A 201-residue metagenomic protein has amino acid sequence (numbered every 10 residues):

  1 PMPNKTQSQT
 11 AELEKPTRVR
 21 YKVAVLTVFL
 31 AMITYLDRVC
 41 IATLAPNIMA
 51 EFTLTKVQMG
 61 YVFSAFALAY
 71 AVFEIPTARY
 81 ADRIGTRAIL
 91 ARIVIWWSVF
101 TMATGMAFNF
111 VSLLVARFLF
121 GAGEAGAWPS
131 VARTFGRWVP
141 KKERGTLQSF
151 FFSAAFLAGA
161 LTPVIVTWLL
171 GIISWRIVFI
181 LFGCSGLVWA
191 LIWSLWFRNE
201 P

Functional and structural regions predicted by a protein language model:
M2-L36: Cytosolic juxtamembrane N-terminal segment immediately preceding the first transmembrane helix of multi-pass
K22-K56: Extracytoplasmic
V39, A67-I75, A125, G159-A160: Residue-level signature of mid-helix packing/kink "hotspots" within the transmembrane helices of 12-pass Major
T53, G85, M106-S112, G123 (+2 more regions): Helix-breaking motifs and short loop linkers at transmembrane-helix boundaries and internal kinks in secondary membrane
V72-V111: Conserved MFS/SLC helix-loop-helix module at the cytosolic interface between two early adjacent transmembrane helices
A116-A155: Cytoplasmic helix-loop-helix junction between adjacent transmembrane helices in 12-TM secondary transporters
F151-E200: Helix-loop-helix hairpin linking two adjacent transmembrane segments in secondary transporters
